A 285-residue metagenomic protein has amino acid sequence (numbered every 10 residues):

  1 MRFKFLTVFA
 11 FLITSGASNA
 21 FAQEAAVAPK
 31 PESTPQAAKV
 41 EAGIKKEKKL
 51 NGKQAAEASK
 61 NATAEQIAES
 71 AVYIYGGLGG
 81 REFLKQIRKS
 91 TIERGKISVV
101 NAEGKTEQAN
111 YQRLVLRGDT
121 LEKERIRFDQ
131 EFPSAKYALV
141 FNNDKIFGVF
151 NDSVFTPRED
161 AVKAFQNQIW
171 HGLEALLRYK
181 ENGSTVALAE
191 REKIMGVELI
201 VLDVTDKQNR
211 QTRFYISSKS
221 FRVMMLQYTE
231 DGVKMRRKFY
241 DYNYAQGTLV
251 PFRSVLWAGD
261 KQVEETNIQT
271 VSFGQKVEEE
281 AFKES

Functional and structural regions predicted by a protein language model:
M1-Q23: Sec-dependent N-terminal signal peptides
Q23-K49, G118-I169: An acidic-aromatic
E24-V27, E32-A56, Q66, E93 (+5 more regions): Mature soluble domains of exported/periplasmic/lumenal proteins and thiol-rich metal-chelating peptides
G52-K60, Q66-V154: N-terminal mature ectodomain segment of secretory-pathway/periplasmic proteins
S59-A62, Q66, Y73-G76, K145-R210 (+2 more regions): Flexible, processing/modification-adjacent segments and terminal tails in exported/periplasmic/extracellular proteins
Q108-Y111, A138-N143, F155-A164, I216 (+2 more regions): Short amphipathic beta-strand/extended segments with alternating polar/hydrophobic composition
V197-E284: Gly/Pro-enriched, hydrophobic low-complexity segments that function as extracytoplasmic propeptides/linkers
